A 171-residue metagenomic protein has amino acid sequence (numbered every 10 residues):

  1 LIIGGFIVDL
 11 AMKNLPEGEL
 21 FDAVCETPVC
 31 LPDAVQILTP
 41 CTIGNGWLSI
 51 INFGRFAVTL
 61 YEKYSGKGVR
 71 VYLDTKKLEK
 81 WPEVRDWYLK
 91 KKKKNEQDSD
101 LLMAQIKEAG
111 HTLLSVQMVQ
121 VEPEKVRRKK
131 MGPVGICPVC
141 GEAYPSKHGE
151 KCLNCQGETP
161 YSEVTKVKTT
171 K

Functional and structural regions predicted by a protein language model:
I2-V121: Long, charged N-terminal interaction/targeting segments
L89-K171: Cys/His-clustered metal-coordination modules, chiefly Zn-binding fingers
